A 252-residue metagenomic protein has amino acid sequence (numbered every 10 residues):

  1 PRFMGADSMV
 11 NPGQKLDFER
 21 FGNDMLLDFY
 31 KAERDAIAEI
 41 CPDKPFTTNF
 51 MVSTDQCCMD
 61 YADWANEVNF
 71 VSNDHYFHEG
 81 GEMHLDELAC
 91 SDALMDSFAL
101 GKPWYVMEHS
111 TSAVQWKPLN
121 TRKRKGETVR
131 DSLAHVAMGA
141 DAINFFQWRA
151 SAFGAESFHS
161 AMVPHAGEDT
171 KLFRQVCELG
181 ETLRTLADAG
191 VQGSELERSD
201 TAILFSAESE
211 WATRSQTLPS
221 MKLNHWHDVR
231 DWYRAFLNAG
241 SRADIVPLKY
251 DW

Functional and structural regions predicted by a protein language model:
P1-L88: Polysaccharide-binding and catalytic clefts of secreted carbohydrate-active enzymes
D43, N69, N73-W252: Carbohydrate-binding surfaces of carbohydrate-active enzymes
